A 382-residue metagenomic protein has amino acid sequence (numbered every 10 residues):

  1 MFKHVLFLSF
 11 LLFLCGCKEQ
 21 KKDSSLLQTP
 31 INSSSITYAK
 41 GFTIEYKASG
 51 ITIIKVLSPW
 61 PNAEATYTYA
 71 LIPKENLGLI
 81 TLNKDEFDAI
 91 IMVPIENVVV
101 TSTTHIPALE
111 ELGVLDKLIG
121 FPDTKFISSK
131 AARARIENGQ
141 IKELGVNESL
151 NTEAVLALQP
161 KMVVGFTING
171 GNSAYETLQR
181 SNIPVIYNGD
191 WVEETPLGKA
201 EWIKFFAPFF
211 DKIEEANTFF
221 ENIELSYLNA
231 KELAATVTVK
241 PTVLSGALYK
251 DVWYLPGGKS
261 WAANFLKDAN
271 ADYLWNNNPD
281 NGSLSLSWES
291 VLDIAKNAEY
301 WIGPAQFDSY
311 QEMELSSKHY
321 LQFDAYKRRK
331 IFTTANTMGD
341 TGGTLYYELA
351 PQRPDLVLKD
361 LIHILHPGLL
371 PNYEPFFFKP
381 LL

Functional and structural regions predicted by a protein language model:
M1-C15: Sec-dependent bacterial lipoprotein signal peptides
C17-L382: N-terminal ligand-binding lobe of clamshell/alpha-beta domains
